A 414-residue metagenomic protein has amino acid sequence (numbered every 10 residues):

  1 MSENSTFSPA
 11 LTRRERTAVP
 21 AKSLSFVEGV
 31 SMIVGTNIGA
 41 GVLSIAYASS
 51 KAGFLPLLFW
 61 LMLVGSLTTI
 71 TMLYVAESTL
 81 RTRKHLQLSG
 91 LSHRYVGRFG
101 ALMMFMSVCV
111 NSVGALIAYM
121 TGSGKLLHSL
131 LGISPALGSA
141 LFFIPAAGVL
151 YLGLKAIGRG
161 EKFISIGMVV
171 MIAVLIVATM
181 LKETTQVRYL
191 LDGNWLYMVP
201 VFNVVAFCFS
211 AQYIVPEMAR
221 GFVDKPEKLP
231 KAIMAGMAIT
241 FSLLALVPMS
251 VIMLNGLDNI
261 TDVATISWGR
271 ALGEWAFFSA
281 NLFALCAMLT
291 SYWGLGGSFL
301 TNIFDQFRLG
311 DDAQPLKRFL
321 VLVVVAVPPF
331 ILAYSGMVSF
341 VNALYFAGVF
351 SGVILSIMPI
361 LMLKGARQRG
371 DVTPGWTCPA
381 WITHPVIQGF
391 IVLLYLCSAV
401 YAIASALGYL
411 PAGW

Functional and structural regions predicted by a protein language model:
M1-Y47, A52, T69-L73, H85 (+6 more regions): Membrane-interface "cap" regions at the ends of multi-pass membrane proteins
T12-P20, P135-L141, P145, G153-K155 (+1 more regions): Helix-loop-helix junctions that connect adjacent transmembrane segments in multi-pass membrane transporters
A21, S25-F26, A136-L141, K225 (+6 more regions): Loop-to-transmembrane helix boundary motifs in multi-pass membrane proteins
V30-N37, F105-C109, S129-G153, M168-I176 (+4 more regions): Transmembrane alpha-helical segments of multi-pass small-molecule transport proteins
A46-E77, K84-H85, S89, I239 (+1 more regions): Extracellular loop-to-transmembrane helix junctions
I70-I133, N281-R308: Hydrophobic transmembrane alpha-helices that form the core helical bundles of multi-pass secondary transporters
R83-G100, M237-L289, G348: TM-loop-TM module centered on a large, flexible mid-protein loop between adjacent transmembrane helices in multi-pass
V169-A178, C286-S298, N302, L322-P328 (+1 more regions): Hydrophobic alpha-helical segments of multi-pass membrane transport proteins
